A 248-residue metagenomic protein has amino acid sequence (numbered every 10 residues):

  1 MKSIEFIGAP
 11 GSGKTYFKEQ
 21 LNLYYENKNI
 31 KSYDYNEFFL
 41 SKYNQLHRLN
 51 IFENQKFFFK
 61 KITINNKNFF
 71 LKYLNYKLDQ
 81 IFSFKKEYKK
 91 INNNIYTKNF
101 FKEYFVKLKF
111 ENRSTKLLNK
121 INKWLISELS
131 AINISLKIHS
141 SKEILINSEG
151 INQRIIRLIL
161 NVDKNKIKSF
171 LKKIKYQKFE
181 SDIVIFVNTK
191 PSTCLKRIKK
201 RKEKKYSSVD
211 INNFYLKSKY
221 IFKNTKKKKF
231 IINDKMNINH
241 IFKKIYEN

Functional and structural regions predicted by a protein language model:
A9: P-loop (Walker A) phosphate-binding loop of NTP-binding proteins
S12: ATP-binding Walker
T15: Walker A/P-loop
L23-T63, Q153, N161: Conserved substrate/cofactor phosphate-moiety recognition/catalytic segment in nucleotide-dependent phosphotransferases
F69-K175: Glycine-rich phosphate-binding loop used to anchor ATP phosphates in small-molecule kinases, encompassing both
E143-G150, Q177-K199: Conserved phosphate-donor/acceptor-positioning beta-strand/loop module used by diverse small-molecule
L195-N248: NTP-dependent small-molecule kinase module
